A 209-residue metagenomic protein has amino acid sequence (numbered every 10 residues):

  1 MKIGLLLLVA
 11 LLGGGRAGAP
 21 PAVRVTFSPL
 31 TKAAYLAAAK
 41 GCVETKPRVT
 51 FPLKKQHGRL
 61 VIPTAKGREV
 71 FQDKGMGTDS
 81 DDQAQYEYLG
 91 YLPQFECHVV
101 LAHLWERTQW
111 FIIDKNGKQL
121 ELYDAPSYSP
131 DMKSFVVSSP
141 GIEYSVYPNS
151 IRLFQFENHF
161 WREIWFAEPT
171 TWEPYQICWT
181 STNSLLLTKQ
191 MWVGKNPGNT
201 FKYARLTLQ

Functional and structural regions predicted by a protein language model:
I3-L12: Sec-dependent N-terminal signal peptides
R16-H103: Terminal domain-start segments
K54, L89-F95, P126-S138, Q176-L185: Blade-terminus and WD-like Trp-Asp/Gly-His loop motifs, strongest in beta-propeller folds
G58-T78, W105-E121, N149-A167, G198-Q209: Surface-exposed loop/turn elements that mediate protein-protein interactions on large endomembrane-trafficking
D81-Y86, E168-L187: Short cationic/low-complexity microdomains
V100-W105, V137-S150, L187-V193: Beta-strand C-termini and the immediately following turn/loop, strongest in propeller blades
G117-P130, E168-P174: Short coil/turn segments at the loop-to-beta-strand junctions that recur within blades of beta-propeller repeat folds
C178-Q209: Hydrophilic extracytoplasmic domains
